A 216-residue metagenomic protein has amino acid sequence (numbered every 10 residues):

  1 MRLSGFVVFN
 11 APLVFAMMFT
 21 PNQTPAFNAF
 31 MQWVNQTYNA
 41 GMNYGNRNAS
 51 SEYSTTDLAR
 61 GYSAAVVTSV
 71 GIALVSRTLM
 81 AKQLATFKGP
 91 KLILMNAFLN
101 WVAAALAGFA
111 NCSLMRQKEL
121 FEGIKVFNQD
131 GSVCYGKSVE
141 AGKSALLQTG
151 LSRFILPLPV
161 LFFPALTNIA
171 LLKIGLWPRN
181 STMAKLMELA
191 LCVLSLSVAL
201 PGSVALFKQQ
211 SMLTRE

Functional and structural regions predicted by a protein language model:
M1-S152, I169-M187, A205-E216: Glycine-rich, hydrophobic membrane-spanning regions of integral membrane proteins that mediate transport
V133-G136, L191, S195-S197: Eukaryote-specific, cytoplasm-facing alpha-helical/coiled-coil scaffolding segments in long proteins
P157-L161, A165, L171, V193-E216: Intrinsically disordered cytosolic tails
